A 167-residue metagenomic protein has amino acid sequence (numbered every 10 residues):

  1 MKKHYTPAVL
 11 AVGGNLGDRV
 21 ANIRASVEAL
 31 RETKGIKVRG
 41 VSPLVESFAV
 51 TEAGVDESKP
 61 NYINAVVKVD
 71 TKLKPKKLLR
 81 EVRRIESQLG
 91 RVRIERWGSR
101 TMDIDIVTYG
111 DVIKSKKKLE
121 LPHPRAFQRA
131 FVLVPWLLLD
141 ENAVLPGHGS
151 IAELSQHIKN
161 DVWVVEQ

Functional and structural regions predicted by a protein language model:
K2-V12, L16-E95, G110-D111: Nucleotide and nucleotide-moiety/phosphate-recognizing core
V50-I63, L73-Q167: Flexible, gly/pro- and Lys/Arg-enriched active-site loops
